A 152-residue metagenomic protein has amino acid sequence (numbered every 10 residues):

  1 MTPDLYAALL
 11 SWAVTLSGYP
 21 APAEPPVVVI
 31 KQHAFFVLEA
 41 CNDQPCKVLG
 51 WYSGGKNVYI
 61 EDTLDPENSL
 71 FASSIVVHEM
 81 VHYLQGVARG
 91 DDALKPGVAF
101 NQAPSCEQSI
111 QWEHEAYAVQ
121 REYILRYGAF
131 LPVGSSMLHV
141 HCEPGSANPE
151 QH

Functional and structural regions predicted by a protein language model:
M1-G55, D65-S69: Auxiliary, metal-adjacent structural segments of Zn-dependent hydrolase domains
P20-V27, D91-K95, Y127-L138: Surface-exposed patches in mature extracellular/periplasmic domains of secreted proteins
A40-K47, S105-E107, H141-E143, Q151: Sequence contexts marking disulfide-bonded cysteines in secreted/extracellular proteins
C46-G55, W112-A116, I124-L125, P149-H152: Extracellular/mature segments of secreted proteins
Y59-D62: Non-catalytic terminal regions of proteins
P66-S74, G86-R121: Post-HEXXH active-site segment of zinc metalloproteases
M80-Q85: Short active-site segment of divalent metal-dependent hydrolases/proteases that encodes the spacing between
S109, L125-H152: Long, well-structured alpha-helical subdomains associated with metal-dependent extracellular/ecto-lumenal hydrolases
